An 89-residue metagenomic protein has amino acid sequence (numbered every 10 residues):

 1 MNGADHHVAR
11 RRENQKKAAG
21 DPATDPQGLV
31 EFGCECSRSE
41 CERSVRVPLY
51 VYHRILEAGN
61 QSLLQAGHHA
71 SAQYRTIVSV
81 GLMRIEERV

Functional and structural regions predicted by a protein language model:
M1-V89: Polybasic/polar functional segments that serve as interface/processing modules
